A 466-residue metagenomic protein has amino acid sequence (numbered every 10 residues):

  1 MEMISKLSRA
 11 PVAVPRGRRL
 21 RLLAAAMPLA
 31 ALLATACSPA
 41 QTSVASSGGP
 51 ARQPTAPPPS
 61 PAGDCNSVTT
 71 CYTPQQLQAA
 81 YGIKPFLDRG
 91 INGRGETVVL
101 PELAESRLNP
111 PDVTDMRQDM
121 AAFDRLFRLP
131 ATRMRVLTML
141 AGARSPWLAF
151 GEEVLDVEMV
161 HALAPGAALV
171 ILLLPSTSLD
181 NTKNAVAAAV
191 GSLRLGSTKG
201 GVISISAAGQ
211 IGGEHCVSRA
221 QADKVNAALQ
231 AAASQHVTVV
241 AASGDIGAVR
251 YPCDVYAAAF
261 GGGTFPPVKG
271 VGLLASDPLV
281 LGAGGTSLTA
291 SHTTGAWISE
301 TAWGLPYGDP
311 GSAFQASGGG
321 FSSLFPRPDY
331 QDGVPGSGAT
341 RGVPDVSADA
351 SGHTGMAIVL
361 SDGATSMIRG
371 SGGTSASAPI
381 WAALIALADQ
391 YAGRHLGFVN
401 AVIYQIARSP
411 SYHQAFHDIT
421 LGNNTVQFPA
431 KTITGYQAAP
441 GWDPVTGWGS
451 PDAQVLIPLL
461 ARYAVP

Functional and structural regions predicted by a protein language model:
M1-R18: N-terminal secretory signal peptides that target proteins for export/translocation
R19-A30: Sec-dependent N-terminal signal peptides
L20, G333-V334, D389-P444: An often Trp-containing, charged/polar helix-loop segment at the C-terminal end of enzyme catalytic cores
L33-A36: C-terminal motif of bacterial Sec signal peptides marking the signal peptidase cleavage site
S38-A40: Bacterial signal peptide processing site
G48-G282, A313-G373, A378, D389 (+3 more regions): Substrate-binding/charge-relay-adjacent region of secreted/lumenal peptidase catalytic domains
S276-P278, G282-G320: Polar, glycine-rich mid-to-C-terminal structural blocks that act as macromolecule-binding/assembly scaffolds
V280, L288-W297, W381-D389, V399-V402 (+1 more regions): Predominantly extracellular beta-rich ligand-binding scaffolds that present long acidic/polar faces for carbohydrate
